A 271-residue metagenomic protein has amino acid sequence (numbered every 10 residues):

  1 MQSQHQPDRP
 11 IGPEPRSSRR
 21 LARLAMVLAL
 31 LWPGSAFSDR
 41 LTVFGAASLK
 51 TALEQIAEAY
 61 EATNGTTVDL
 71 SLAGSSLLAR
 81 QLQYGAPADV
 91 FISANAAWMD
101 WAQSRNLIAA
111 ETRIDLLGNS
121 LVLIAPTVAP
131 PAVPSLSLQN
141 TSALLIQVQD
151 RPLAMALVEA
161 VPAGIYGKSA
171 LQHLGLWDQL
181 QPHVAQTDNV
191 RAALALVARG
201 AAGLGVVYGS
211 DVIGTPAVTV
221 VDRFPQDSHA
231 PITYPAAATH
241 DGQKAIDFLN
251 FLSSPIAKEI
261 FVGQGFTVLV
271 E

Functional and structural regions predicted by a protein language model:
Q4-L24: Bacterial N-terminal signal peptides that target proteins for export
A25-M26, A36: Cleavable N-terminal signal peptides
A29-L30: Hydrophobic alpha-helical transmembrane segments of integral membrane proteins, especially lipid-exposed positions
F37-A86, S93-A96, D100-E271: Exported/periplasmic ABC-transporter solute-binding proteins
